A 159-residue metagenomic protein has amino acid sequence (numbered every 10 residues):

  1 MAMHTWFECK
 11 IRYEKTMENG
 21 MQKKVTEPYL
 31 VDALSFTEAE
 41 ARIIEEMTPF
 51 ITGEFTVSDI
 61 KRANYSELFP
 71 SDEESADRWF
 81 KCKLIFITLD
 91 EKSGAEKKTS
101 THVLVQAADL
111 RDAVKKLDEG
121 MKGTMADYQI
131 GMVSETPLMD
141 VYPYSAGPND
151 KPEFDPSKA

Functional and structural regions predicted by a protein language model:
A2-K24, E74-K98: Short aromatic-glycine-(Arg/Gly/Cys) micro-motifs in beta-strand/loop hairpins
T5-I11, Y29-L30, A39, I43 (+4 more regions): Short, structured motif recognition centered on aromatic/hydrophobic residues
K15-D32, P49-T52, D90, A95-V103 (+2 more regions): A cross-kingdom feature marking solvent-exposed beta-strand/loop segments within repeated, beta-rich binding/scaffold
D32-N64: Short, well-structured hydrophobic secondary-structure segments
E54-K81, L89: Extended, compositionally biased
I60-P70, V133-A146: Glycine-rich beta-strand-turn "strand-cap" elements at beta-sheet edges
H102-Y142: Mixed-charge, glycine-accented linear interaction segment located at domain edges/termini
V141-A159: Charge-rich, low-complexity linker and terminal segments
